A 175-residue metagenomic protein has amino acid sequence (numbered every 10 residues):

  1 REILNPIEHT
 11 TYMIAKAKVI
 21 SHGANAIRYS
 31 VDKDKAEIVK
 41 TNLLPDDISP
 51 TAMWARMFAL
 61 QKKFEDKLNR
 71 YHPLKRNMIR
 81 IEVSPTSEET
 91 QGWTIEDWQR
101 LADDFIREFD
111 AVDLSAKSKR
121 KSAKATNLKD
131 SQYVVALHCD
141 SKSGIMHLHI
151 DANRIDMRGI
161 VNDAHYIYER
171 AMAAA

Functional and structural regions predicted by a protein language model:
R1-A175: N-terminal nicking endonuclease/strand-transfer module with a His-rich metal-binding environment and a catalytic Tyr
